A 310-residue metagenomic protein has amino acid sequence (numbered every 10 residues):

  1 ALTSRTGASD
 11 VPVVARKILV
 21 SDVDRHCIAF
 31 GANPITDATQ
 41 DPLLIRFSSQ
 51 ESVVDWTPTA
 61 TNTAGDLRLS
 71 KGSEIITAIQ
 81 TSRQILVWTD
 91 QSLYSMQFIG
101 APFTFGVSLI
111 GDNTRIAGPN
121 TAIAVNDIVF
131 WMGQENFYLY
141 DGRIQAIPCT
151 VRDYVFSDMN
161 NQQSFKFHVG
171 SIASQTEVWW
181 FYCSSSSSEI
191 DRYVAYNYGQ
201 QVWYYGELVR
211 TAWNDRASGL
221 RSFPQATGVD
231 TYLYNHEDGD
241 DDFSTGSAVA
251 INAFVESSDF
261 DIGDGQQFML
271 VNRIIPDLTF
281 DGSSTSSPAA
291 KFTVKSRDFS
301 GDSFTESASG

Functional and structural regions predicted by a protein language model:
L2-H168, G199-E207: Beta-propeller and closely related beta-pinwheel folds
S73, Q80, D112-I128, Q134-G310: Beta-sheet repeat architectures centered on beta-propellers
